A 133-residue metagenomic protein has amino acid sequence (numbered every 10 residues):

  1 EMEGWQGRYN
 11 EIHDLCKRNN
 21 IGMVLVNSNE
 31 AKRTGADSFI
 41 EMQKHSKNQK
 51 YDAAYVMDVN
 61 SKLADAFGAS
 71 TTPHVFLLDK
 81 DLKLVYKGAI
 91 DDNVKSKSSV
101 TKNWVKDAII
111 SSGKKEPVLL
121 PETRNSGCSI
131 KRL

Functional and structural regions predicted by a protein language model:
E1, C16, C128-I130: Functionally engaged cysteine thiol sites
M2-E3, I109: Extracytoplasmic "Venus flytrap"
E3-N48, V59-D65: Structural microenvironment flanking redox-active thiols in thiol-disulfide oxidoreductases
E3-Q6, A36, A54, S99-N103: Soluble non-cytosolic domains of exported or imported proteins
N19, Y51, R124: Residue-level signal for beta-strand positions within conserved beta-sheet cores that form or flank
M42-D79, L84-V85: Short, internal strand/loop/helix patches that form the active-site neighborhood or redox-interaction surface
L77-L133: Thiol-/selenol-based redox modules, centered on thioredoxin-like and closely related oxidoreductase domains
